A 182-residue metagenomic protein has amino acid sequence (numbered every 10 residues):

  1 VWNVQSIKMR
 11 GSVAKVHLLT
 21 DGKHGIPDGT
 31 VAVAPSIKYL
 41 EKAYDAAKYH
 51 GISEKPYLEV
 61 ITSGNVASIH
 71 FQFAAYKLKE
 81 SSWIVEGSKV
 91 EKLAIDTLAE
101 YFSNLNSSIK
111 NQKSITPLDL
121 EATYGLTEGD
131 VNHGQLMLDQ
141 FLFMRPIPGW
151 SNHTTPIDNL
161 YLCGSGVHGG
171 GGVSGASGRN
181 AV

Functional and structural regions predicted by a protein language model:
V1, N65-T97: Conserved FAD/dinucleotide-binding core of flavoprotein oxidoreductases
V1-N65: Mid-domain catalytic core of redox enzymes that form a hydrophobic substrate pocket/lid adjacent to a catalytic redox
V13, A75-I84, Y161-V167: Glycine- and acidic
K23-H24, G51-S53, W83-T123: Flavin-binding catalytic cores
G25-V31, A43, L78-W83, G172-G175: Short conserved micro-motifs at the rims of enzyme active sites and ligand-binding pockets
I69, A94, L98, L160 (+2 more regions): Hydrophobic, well-ordered secondary-structure elements that form the walls of internal hydrophobic environments
N104-H168: A glycine-rich dinucleotide-binding beta-alpha-beta segment and adjacent secondary-structure elements that constitute
S165-V182: A conserved FAD-binding loop/helix module that cradles the flavin
